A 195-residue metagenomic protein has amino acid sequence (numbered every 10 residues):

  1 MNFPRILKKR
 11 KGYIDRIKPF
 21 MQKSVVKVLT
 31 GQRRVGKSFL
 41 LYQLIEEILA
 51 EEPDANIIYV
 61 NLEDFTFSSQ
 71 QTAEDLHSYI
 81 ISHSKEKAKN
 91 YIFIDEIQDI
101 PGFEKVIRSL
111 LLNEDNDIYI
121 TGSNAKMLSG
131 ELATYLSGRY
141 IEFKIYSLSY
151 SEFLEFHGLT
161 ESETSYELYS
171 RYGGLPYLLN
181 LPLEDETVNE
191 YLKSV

Functional and structural regions predicted by a protein language model:
M1-F3, L7, S151-V195: Interdomain hinge/linker elements that couple catalytic modules in large macromolecular machines
P4-Q22: Pre-Walker A adenine-sensing motif
L29: Hydrophobic anchor at the beta1->P-loop junction of P-loop NTPases
K37: Conserved lysine of the Walker
L40, L44: Hydrophobic positions on the alpha1 helix immediately C-terminal to the Walker A/P-loop
I58-N90: Short glycine-rich substrate-engagement loop in P-loop NTPases that contacts/grips substrate
D117-S123, K144: Structural recognition of the conserved hydrophobic beta-strand(s) that form the central parallel beta-sheet of P-loop
K126-I141, H157-G158: Short regulatory helix/loop adjacent to the ATP-binding pocket of P-loop NTPases
